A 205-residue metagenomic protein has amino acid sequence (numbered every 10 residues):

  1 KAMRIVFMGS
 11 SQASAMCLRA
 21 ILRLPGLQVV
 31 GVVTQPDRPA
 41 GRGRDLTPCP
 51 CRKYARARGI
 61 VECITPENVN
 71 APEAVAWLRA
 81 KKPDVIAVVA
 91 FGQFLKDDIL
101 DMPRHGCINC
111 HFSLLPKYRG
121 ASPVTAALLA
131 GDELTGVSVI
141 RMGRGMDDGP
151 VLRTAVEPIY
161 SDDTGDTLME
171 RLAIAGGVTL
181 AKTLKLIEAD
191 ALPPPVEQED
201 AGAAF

Functional and structural regions predicted by a protein language model:
K1-F205: One-carbon transfer enzymes
